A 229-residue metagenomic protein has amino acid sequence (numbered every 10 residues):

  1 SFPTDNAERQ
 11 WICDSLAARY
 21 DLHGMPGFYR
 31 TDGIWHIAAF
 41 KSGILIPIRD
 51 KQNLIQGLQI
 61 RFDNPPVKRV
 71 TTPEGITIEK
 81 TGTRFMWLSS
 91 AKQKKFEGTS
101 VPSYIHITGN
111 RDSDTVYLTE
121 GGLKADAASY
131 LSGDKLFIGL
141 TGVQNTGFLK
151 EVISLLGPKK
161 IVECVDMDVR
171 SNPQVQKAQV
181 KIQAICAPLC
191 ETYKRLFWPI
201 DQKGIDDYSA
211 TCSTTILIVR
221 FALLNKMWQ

Functional and structural regions predicted by a protein language model:
D5-G157: Phosphate-handling DNA/RNA-contact segment within nucleic-acid enzymes
K51, Q56, K68-V70, N110-Y117 (+1 more regions): TOPRIM fold recognition
